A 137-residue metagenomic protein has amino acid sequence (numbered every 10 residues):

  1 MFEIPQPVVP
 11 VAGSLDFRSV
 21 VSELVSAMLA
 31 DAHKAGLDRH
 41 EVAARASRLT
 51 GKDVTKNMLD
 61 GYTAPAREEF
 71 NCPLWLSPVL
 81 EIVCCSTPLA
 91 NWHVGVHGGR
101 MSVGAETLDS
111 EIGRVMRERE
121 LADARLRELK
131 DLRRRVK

Functional and structural regions predicted by a protein language model:
M1-E41, V96, L132: A short, Lys/Arg-rich alpha-helix, primarily the initiator
M1-V11, L15, N91-A122: Short, charged recognition helix plus adjacent turn of helix-turn-helix-like nucleic-acid-binding domains
D38, T55, C72-L76, L89: Amphipathic alpha-helical interface surfaces
A43-S47, E81: The alpha-helix within a helix-turn-helix
S47-F70: Recognition helix of helix-turn-helix/homeodomain-like DNA-binding domains that insert into the DNA major groove
A66-I82: Short, basic-rich loop-to-helix N-cap that marks the start of a DNA-contacting helix
V79-W92: A short, Lys/Arg-enriched interface patch at domain edges and termini
